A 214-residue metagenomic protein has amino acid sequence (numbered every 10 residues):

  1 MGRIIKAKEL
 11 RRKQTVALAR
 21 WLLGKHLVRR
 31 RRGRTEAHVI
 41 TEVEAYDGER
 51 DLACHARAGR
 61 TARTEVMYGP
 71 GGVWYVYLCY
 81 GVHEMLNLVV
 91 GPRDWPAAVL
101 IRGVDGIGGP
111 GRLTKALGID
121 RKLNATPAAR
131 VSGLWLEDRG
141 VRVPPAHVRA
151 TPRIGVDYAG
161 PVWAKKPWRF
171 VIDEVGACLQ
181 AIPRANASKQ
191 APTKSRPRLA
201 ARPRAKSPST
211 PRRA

Functional and structural regions predicted by a protein language model:
G2-A185, R212-A214: Conserved, well-structured core segments that form or line functional sites
A177-A214: Intrinsic disorder/low-complexity segments
